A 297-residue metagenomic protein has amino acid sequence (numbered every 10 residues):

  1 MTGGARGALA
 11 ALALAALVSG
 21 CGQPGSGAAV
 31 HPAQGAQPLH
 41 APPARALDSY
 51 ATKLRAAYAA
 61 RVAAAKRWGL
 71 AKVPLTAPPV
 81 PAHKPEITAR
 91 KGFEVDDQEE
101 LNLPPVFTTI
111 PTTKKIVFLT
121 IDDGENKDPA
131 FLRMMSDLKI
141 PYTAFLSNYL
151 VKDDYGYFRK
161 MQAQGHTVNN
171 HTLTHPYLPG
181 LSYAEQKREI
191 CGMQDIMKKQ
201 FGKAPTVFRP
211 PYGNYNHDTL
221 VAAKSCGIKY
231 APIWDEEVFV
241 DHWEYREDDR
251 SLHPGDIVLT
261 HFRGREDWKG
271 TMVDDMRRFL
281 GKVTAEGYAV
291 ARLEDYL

Functional and structural regions predicted by a protein language model:
M1-L9: Bacterial N-terminal signal peptides that target proteins for export
L17-G20: C-terminal motif of bacterial Sec signal peptides marking the signal peptidase cleavage site
G22-P24: Bacterial signal peptide processing site
G35, S136-T143, T167, Y183-N216 (+2 more regions): CE4/NodB-like, metal-dependent polysaccharide N-deacetylase domain that modifies extracellular/periplasmic N-acetylated
P38-V106: Non-catalytic propeptide/linker segments at domain boundaries
L75-N170, T174-Y177, I196: Active-site beta->alpha N-cap acidic-glycine motif
L101-P111, K152-D153, G270-L297: C-terminal domain-boundary segment and adjacent tail
N214, T219-S251, Y288-E294: His/Asp/Glu-enriched short active-site or ligand-binding loop at hydrolase and phosphoryl-transfer sites
